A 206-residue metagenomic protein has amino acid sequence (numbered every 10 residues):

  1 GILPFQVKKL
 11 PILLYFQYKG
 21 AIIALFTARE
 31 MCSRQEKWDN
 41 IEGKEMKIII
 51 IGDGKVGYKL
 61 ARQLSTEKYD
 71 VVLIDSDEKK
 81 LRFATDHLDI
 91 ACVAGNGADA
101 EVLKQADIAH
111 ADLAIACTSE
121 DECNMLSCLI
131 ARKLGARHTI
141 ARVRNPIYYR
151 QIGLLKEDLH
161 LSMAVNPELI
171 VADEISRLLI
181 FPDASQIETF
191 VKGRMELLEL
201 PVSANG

Functional and structural regions predicted by a protein language model:
I2-P4, L10, L14: Cationic, amphipathic, low-complexity segments that mediate targeting or membrane/lipid association
Y15-Y18, I22, E36-G206: Cytosolic regulatory regions of ion transport systems
